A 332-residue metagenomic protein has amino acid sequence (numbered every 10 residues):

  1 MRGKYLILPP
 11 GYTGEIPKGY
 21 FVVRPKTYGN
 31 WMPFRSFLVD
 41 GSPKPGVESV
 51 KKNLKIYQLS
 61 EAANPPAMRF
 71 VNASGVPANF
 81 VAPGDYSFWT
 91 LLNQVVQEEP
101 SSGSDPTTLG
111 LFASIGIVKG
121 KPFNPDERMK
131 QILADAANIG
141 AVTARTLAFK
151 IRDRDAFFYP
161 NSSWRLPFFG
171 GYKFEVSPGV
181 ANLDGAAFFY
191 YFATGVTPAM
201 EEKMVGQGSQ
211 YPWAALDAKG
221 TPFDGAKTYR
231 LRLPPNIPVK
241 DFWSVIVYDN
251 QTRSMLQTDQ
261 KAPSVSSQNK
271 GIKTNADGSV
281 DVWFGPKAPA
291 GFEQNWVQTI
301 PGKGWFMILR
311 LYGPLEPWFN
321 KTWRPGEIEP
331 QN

Functional and structural regions predicted by a protein language model:
M1-N332: A compositional/structural signature for long, glycine/proline-rich flexible linkers and loops on extracytoplasmic
